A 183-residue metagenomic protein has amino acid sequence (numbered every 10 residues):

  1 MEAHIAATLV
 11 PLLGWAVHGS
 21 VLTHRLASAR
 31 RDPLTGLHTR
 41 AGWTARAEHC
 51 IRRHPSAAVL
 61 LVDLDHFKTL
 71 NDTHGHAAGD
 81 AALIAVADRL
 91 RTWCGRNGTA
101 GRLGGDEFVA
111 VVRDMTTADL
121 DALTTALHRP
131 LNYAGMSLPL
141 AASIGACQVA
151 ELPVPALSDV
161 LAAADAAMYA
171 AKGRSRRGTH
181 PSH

Functional and structural regions predicted by a protein language model:
M1-P33, R40-C50, S56: Signal-transducing coiled-coil linker helices
A27-A45, V62-G75, I84: Conserved nucleotide-binding and Mg2+-coordinating catalytic segments in signaling enzymes
A29, E48-A58, V62, T73 (+2 more regions): Nucleotide second-messenger and two-component phosphorelay signaling modules
W43, A47, A82-L83, A87-L90 (+3 more regions): Heptad-repeat coiled-coil signal-transmission/dimerization helices
N71-G79, G104-G105: A short glycine-centered flexible hinge/capping loop motif at secondary-structure junctions
D72, R113, G173: Short, conserved catalytic or interaction motifs in soluble domains
A87-A150: GGDEF/GGEEF active-site signature
D121-T124, C147-H183: Catalytic-core segments of nucleotide cyclases and related cyclic-nucleotide turnover enzymes
